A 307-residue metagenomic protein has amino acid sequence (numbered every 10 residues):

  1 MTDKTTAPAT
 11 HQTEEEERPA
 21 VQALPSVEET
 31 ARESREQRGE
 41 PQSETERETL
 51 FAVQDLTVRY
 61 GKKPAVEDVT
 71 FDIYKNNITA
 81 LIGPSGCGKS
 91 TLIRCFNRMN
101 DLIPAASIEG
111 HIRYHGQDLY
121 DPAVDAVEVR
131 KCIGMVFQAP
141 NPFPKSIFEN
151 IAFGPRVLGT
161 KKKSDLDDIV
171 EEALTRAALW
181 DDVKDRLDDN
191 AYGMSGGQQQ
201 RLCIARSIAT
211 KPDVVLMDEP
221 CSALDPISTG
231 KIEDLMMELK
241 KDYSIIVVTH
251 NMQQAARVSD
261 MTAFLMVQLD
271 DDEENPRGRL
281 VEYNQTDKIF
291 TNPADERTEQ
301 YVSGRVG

Functional and structural regions predicted by a protein language model:
I82-P84: The feature captures the beta-strand-to-loop junction immediately N-terminal to the Walker
N97, F148-V157, D167, E171 (+1 more regions): Short helical segment in ABC ATPase nucleotide-binding domains corresponding to the A-loop/adjacent helical element
H111-D118, K163-D185: Conserved ABC ATPase "signature" region
D189-M194, Q198: Conserved ABC ATPase signature
K211: Conserved catalytic motifs of ABC-family nucleotide-binding domains
V215-D218: Catalytic Walker B motif of ABC-type/P-loop ATPase nucleotide-binding domains
Q268-S303: Conserved beta-strand-loop-alpha-helix hinge in the C-terminal portion of ABC ATPase nucleotide-binding domains
